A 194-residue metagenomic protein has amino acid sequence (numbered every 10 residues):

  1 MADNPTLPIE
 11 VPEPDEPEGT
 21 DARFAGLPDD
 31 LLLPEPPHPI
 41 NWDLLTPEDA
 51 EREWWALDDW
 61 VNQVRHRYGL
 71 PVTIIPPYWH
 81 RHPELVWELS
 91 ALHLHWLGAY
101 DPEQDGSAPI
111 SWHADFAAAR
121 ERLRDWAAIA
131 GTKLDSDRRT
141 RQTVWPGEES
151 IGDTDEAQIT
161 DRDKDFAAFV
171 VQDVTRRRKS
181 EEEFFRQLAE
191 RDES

Functional and structural regions predicted by a protein language model:
M1-W42, Q158-S194: Long low-complexity, intrinsically disordered regulatory regions
P5-E88: N-terminal low-complexity, intrinsically disordered segments
P17-T20, D43-L57, Y78, L85 (+6 more regions): Intrinsic-disorder-associated interaction segments
R52, H66, G98, T143 (+1 more regions): Intrinsically disordered, low-complexity segments enriched in small/polar residues
W55-L57, N62, Y68-R139: Core of folded catalytic or high-affinity ligand/protein-binding domains in predominantly eukaryotic proteins
P109-E190: Polybasic, proline/glycine-rich intrinsically disordered low-complexity segments
